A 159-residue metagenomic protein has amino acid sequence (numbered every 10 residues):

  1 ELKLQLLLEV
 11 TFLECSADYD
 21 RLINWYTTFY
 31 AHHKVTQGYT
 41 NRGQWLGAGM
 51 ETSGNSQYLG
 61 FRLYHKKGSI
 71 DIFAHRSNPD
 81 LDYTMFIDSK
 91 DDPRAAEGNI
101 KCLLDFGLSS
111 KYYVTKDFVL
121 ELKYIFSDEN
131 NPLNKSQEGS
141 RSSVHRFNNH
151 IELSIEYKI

Functional and structural regions predicted by a protein language model:
E1-I159: Exposed, low-structure sequence patches enriched in small/polar residues
